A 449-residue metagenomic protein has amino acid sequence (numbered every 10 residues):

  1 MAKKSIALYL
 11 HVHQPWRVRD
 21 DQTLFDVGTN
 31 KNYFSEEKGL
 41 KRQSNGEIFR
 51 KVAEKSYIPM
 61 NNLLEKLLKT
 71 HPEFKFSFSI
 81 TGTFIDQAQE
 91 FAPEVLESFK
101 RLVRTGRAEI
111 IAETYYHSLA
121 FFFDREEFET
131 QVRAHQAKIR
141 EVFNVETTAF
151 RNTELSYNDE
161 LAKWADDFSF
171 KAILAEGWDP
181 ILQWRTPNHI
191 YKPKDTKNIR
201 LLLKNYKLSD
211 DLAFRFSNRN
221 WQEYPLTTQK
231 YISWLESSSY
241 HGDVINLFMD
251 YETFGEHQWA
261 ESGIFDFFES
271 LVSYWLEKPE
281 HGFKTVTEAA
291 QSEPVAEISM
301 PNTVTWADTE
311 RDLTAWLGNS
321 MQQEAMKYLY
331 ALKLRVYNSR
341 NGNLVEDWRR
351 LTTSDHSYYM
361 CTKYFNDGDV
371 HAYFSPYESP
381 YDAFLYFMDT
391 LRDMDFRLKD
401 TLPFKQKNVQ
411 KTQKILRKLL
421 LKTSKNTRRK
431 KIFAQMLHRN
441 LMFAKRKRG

Functional and structural regions predicted by a protein language model:
A2-I58, K69, H189-I199, L203 (+3 more regions): Active-site and substrate-binding clefts of carbohydrate-active enzymes
K3-L10, Q14-R19, T23-D124, T148-R151 (+2 more regions): Short, well-structured secondary-structure segments
E54, R125-R133, P225, Q229 (+1 more regions): Non-membrane alpha-helical structural segments and their capping/turn regions in soluble enzymes
F78, R151-L155, A175-G177, L203-K204 (+1 more regions): Short His-Asn-centered micro-motif
V95-A112, R133, V145, D166-L203: Acidic, His- and aromatic-enriched active-site or binding-groove loops in soluble protein domains that engage sugars
F121-F123, I181-H189, D211-A213, V295: Short, charged, surface-exposed secondary-structure boundary motifs
E127-E154, S233-F248: CE4/NodB-like, metal-dependent polysaccharide N-deacetylase domain that modifies extracellular/periplasmic N-acetylated
L161-A165: Hydrophobic, small-residue-rich alpha-helical packing segments that form membrane-like cores
